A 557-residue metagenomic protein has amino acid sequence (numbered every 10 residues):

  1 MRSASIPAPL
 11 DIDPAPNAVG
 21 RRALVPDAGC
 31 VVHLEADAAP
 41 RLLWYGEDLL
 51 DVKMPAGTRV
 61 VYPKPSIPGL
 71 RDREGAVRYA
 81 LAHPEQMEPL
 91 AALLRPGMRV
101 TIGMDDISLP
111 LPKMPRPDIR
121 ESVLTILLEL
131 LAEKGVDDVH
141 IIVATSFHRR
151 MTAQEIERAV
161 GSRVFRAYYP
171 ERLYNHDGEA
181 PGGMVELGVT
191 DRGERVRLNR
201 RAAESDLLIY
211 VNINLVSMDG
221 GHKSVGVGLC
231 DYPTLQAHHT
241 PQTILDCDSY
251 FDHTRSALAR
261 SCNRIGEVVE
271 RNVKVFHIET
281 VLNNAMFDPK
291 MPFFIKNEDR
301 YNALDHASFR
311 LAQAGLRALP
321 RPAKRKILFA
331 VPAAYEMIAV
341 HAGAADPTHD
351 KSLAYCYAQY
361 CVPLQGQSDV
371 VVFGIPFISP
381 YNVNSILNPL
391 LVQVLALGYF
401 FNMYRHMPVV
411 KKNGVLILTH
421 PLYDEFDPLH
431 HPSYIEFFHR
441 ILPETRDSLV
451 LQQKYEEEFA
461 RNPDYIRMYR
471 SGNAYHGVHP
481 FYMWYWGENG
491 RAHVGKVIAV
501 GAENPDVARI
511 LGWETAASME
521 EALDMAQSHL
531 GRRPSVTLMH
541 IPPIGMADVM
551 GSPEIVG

Functional and structural regions predicted by a protein language model:
R2, R166-Q367, G374-F377, G398-N402 (+1 more regions): Conserved, well-structured core segments that form the ligand-binding/active-site neighborhood of functional domains
R2-G69, A82, Y485-G557: Extended hydrophobic packing segments that form well-structured cores
V61-L93: An N-terminal, well-structured beta->alpha segment
E85-E88, P347-L364, G398-H406, G472-R491 (+1 more regions): A short, acidic, amphipathic alpha-helical segment used as a generic capping/interface helix at domain edges
M87-T152, V394-V409, G414-V415, H420-I435 (+1 more regions): N-terminal active-site beta-alpha-beta segment that forms phosphate/nucleotide-binding and substrate-recognition loops
R99, G103-S108, N212, T280-V281 (+5 more regions): Short loop/turn segments at strand-loop or loop-helix junctions that form parts of catalytic or ligand-binding pockets
D138-V189, M546-A547: Acidic low-complexity segments
S385, L391-K496: C-terminal catalytic subdomain
